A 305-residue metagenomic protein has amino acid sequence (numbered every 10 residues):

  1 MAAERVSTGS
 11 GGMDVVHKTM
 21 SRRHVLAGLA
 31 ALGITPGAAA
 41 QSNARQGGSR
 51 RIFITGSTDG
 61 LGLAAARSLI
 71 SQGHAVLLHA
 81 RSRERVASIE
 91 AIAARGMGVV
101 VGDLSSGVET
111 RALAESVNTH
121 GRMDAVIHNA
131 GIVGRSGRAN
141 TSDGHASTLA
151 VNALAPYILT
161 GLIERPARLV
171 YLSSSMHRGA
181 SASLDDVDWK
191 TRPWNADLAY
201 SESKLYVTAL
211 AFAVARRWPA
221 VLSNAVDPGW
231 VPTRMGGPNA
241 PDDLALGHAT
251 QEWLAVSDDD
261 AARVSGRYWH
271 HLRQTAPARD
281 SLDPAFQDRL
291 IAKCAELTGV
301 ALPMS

Functional and structural regions predicted by a protein language model:
M1-M20: N-terminal secretory signal peptides
D14-Q46: N-terminal twin-arginine translocation
T58: Conserved glycine-rich cofactor-binding loop
A93-V108: Rossmann-fold cofactor-recognition segment
T110, A225, P241-D288, A292: C-terminal helical subdomain
S136-L149: Short alpha-helical oligomerization interface
G137, R168-P219, D227-N239: Catalytic loop of short-chain dehydrogenase/reductase
